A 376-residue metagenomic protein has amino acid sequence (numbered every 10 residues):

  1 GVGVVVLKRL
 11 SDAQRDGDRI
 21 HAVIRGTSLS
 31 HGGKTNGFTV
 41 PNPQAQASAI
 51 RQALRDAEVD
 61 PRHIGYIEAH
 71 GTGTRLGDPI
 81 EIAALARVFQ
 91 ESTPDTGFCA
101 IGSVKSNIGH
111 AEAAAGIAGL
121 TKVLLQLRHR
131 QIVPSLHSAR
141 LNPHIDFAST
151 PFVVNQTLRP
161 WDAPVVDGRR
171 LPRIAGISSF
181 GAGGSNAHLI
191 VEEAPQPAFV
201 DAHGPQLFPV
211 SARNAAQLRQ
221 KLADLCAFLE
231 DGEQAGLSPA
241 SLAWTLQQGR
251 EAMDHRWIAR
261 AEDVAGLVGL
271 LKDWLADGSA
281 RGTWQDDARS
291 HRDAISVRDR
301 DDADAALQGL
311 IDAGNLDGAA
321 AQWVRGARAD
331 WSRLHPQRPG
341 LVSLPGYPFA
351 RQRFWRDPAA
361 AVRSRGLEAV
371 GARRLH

Functional and structural regions predicted by a protein language model:
G1-L207, Q217-A227, D231, A240 (+2 more regions): Condensing-enzyme catalytic core of the thiolase-fold
P41-D56, V153, W161, I174-G326 (+3 more regions): Flexible catalytic loop/linker elements that gate and position reactive groups at enzyme active sites
L334-L344: Short acidic, Pro/Gly- and aromatic-enriched capping/linker segments at domain boundaries
P345, H376: C-terminal active-site-capping segments
